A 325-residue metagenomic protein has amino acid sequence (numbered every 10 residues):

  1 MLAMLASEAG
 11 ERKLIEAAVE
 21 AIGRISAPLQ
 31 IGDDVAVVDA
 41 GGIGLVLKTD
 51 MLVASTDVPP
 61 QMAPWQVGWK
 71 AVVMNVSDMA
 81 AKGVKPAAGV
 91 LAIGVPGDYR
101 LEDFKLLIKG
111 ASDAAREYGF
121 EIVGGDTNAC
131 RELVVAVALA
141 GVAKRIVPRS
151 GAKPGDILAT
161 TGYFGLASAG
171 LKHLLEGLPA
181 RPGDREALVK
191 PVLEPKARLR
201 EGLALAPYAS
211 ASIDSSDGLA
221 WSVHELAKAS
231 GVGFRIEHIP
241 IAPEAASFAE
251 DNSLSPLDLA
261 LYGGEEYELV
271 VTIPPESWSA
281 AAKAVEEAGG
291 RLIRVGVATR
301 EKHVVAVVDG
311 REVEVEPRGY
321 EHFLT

Functional and structural regions predicted by a protein language model:
M1-T325: Helix-biased detector of long, well-ordered alpha-helical tracts
